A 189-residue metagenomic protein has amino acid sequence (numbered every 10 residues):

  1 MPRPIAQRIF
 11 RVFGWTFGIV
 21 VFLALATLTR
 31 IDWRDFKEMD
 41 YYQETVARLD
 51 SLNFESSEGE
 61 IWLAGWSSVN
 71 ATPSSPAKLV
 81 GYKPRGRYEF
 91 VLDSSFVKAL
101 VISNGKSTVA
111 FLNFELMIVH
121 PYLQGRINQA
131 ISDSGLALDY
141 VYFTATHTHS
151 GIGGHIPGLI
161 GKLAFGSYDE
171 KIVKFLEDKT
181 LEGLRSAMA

Functional and structural regions predicted by a protein language model:
P2-T144, T148-P157, G161-A189: Conserved beta-alpha junction segments in alpha/beta enzyme cores
